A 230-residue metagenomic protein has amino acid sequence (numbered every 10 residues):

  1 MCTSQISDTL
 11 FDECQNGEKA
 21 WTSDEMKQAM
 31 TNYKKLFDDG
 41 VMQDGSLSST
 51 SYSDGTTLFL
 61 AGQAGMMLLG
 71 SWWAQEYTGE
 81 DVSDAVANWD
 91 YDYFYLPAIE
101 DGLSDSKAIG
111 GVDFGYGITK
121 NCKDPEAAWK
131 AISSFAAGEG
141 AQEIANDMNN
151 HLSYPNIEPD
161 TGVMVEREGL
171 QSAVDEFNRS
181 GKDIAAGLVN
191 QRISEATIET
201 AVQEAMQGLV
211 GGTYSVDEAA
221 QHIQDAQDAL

Functional and structural regions predicted by a protein language model:
M1-T22: Extracytoplasmic/periplasmic solute-binding protein
N16-L47, L96: Glycine-centered hinge/linker elements that transmit conformational signals in sensory and ligand-binding systems
D39-M42, V82-N149: Extracytoplasmic/periplasmic substrate-recognition and gating elements
G45-L60: Short helix-initiation/N-cap motifs at beta->coil->alpha
Y52, L69-A74, V112-F114: Beta->alpha turn/N-cap motifs
A61-G70: Alpha-to-beta junction loops
S71-V86: A ligand-binding cleft/hinge motif common to bilobed small-molecule-binding domains
P155-E158, Q171-Q227: C-terminal capping/gating helix-and-loop segments adjacent to ligand/active sites or protein-protein/ligand interfaces
